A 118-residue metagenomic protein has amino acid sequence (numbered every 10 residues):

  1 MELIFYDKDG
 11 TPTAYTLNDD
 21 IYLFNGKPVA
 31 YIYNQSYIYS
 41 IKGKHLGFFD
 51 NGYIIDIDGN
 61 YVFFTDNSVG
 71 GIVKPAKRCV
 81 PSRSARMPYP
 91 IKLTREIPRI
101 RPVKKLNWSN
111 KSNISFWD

Functional and structural regions predicted by a protein language model:
M1-I32: N-terminal leader/targeting segments and the first structural element of proteins
M1-T11, N51-D118: Long terminal segments
Y6, Y22-L23, Y39-S40, I55-D56: Core beta-strand residues in small-molecule sensory/regulatory alpha/beta domains
A14, A30, G47, F63-F64: A structural microfeature
G26, G43, G59: Histidine/glycine-enriched, metal-chelating micro-motifs
N34-I55: Compact, well-ordered interaction domains used in eukaryotic information-processing assemblies
